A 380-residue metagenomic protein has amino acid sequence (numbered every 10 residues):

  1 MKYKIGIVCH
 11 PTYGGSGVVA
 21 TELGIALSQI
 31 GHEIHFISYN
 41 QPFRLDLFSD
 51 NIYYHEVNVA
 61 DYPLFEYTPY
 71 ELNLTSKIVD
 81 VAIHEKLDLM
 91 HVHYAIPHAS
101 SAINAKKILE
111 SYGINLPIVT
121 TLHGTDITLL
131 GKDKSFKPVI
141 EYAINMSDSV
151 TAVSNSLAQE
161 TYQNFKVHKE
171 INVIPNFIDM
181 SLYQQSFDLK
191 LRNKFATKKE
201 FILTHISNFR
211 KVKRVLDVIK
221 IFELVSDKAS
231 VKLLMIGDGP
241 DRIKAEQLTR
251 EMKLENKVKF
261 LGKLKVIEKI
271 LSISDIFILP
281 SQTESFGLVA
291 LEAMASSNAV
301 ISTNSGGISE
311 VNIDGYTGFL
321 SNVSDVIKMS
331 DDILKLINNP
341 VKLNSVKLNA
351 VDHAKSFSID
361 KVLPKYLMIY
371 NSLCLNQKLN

Functional and structural regions predicted by a protein language model:
C9-Y13, I25-Y70: N-terminal strand-loop element at the rim of the active site of nucleotide-sugar-dependent glycosyltransferases
S156, F177: Carbohydrate-associated surface elements
A196-F222, L234: Conserved donor-binding/catalytic core segment of Leloir-type glycosyltransferases
E246-G262: Nucleotide-activated donor-binding/catalytic signature segment of Leloir-type glycosyltransferases, i.e., the conserved
K263, Q282: Aromatic "clamp/platform" in nucleotide-sugar-dependent glycosyltransferases that forms part of the donor/acceptor
A299-S302, N312: Short hydrophobic beta-strand element within catalytic cores of glycosyltransferases and related nucleotide-activated
D314-G315, F319-V326, K335-P340: Conserved acidic donor-binding segment of nucleotide-sugar-dependent glycosyltransferases
K335, K342-S356, K365-M368, S372: A short, well-ordered alpha-helix in the C-terminal region of glycosyltransferases
